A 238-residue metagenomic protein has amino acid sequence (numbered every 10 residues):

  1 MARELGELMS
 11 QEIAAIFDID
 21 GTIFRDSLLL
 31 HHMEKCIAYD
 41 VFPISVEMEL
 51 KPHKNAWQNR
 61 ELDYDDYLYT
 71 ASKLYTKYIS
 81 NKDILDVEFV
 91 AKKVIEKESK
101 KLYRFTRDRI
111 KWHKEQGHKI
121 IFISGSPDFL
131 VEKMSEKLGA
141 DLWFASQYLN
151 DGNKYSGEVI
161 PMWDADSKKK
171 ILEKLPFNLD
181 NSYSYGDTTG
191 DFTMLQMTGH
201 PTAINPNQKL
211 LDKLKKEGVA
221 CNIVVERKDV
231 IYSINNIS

Functional and structural regions predicted by a protein language model:
A2-G6, R25, S45-E47, Y78-D83 (+3 more regions): Short hydrophobic/aromatic-rich motifs at helix boundaries and adjacent loops
R3-R60: Active-site neighborhood of HAD-like aspartate-dependent phosphohydrolases
L5-G6, D18, S72, A91 (+2 more regions): Residue-level detector of alpha-helix boundaries and kinks
S10-E12, F89-V90, E96-S238: C-terminal cap/substrate-recognition subdomain and adjoining C-terminal extension of metal-dependent phosphatase-like
D18-I19, L74, W143, K154: Residue-level signal for pocket-adjacent positions within structured domains
L28-L29, V41-W112: A metal-dependent, Asp-based hydrolase signature
M33-E34, P52, S72, A165 (+1 more regions): Generic secondary-structure boundary signal with a strong preference for alpha-helix termini
